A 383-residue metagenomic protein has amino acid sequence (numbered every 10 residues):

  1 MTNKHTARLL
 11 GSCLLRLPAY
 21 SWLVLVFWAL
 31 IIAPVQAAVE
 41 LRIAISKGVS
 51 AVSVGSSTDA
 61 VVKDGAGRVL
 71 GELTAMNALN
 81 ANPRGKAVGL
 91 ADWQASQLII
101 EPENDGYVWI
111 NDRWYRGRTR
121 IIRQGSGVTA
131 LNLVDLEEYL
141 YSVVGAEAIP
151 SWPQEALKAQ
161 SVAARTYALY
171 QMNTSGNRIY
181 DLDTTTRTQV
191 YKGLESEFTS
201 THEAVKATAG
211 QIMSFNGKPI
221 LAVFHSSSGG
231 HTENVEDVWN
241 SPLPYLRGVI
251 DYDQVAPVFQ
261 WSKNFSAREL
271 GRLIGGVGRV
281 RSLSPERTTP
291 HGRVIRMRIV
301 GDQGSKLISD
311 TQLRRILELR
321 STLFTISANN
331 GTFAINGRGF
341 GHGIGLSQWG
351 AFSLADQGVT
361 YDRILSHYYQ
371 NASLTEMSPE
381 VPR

Functional and structural regions predicted by a protein language model:
T2-R383: Conserved, single-site charged/polar hotspot
